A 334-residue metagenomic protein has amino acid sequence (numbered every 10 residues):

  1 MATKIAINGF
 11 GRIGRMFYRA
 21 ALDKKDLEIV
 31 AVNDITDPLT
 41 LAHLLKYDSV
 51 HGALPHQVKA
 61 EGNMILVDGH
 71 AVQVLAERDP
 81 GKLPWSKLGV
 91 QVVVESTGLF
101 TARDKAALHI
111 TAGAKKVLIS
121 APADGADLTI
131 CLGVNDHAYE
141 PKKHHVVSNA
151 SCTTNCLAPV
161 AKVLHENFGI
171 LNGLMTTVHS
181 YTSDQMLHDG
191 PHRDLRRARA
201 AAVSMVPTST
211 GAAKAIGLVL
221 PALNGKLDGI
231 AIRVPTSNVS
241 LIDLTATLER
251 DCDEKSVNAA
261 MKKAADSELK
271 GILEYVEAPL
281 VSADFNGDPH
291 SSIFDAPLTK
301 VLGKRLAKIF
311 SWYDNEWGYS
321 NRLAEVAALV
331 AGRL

Functional and structural regions predicted by a protein language model:
M1-A198, V301, E325, G332-R333: N-terminal Rossmann-like NAD(P) cofactor-binding subdomain of oxidoreductases, focused on the glycine-rich
N8, T36-L39, L88, D104 (+10 more regions): Conserved active-site and cofactor/substrate-binding residues in soluble primary-metabolism enzymes
L22-D26, K162-I170, S180-S183, T210 (+5 more regions): Generic secondary-structure signature for well-ordered alpha-helical cores
I35-D37, P80, A123-D124, S151-T153 (+6 more regions): Glycine-rich beta-alpha junction loops
I65, I130-L132, V146, L187 (+5 more regions): Short clusters of hydrophobic/aromatic residues that line enzyme substrate/ligand-binding pockets
K143-H144, A200-A202, V239-D243, L306-K308: Short, solvent-exposed beta-strand edge segments and adjacent coil->beta transition regions
E166, I170-S237: Acidic, glycine-rich segments within the central catalytic cores of soluble metabolic enzymes that bind/position
G229, L241, T245-L334: C-terminal active-site/capping subdomain that shapes the small-molecule cofactor and substrate pocket of enzyme
